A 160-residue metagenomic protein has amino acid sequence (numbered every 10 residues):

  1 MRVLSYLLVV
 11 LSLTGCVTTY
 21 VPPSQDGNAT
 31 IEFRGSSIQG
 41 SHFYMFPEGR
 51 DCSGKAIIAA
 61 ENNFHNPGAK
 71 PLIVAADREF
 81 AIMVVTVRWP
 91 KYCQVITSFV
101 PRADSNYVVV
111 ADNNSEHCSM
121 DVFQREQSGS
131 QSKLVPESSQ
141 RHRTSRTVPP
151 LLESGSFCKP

Functional and structural regions predicted by a protein language model:
M1-T18: Sec-dependent bacterial lipoprotein signal peptides
C16-P101, N106-P160: Short loop/turn and low-complexity linker motifs enriched in small/turn-promoting residues
